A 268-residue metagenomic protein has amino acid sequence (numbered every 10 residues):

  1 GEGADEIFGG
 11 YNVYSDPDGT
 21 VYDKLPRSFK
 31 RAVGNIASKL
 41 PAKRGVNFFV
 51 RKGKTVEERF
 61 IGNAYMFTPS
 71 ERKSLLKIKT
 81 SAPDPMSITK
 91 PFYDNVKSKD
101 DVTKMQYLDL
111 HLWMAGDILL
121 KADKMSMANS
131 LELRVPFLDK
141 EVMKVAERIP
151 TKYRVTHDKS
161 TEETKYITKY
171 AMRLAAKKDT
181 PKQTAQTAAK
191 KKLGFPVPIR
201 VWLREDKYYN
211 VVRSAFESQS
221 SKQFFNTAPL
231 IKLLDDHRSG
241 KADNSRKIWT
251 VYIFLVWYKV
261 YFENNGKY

Functional and structural regions predicted by a protein language model:
E2-R44, W113, L119-V142: Active-site adenylate/phosphate-handling loop in enzymes that bind or generate adenylated species
A42, V46, E71-R72: Short amphipathic alpha-helical segments that mediate assembly, nucleic-acid/protein binding, or membrane association
V50-Y268: Adenosyl-5′-phosphate
